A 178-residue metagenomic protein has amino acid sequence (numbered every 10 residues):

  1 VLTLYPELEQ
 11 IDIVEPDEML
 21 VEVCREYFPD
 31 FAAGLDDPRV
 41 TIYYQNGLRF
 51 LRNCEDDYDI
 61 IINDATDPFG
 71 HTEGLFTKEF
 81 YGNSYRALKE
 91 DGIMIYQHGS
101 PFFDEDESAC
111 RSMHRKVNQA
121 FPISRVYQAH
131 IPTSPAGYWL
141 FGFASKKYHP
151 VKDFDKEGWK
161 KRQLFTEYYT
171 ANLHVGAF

Functional and structural regions predicted by a protein language model:
V1, Y5, K116-A120, K146: Alpha-helical structural signal in soluble globular domains
V1-D91, D104-C110: The AdoMet/dcAdoMet-binding core of the Class I SAM-like
L35, H98, V126-Y127: Residue-level detector of family-conserved "landmark" positions at structurally sensitive sites
D67-P68, G99-F103, I131-T133: Short "lid" loop at the C-terminus of a central beta-strand within the Rossmann-like core of SAM-dependent
Y81-Y85, E107-H130, G142: Conserved Class I S-adenosyl-L-methionine
D91-H98: Conserved beta-strand signature within the Rossmann-like core of class I S-adenosyl-L-methionine
I123-F178: Soluble small-group transferase modules, centered on the S-adenosyl donor enzyme superfamily
